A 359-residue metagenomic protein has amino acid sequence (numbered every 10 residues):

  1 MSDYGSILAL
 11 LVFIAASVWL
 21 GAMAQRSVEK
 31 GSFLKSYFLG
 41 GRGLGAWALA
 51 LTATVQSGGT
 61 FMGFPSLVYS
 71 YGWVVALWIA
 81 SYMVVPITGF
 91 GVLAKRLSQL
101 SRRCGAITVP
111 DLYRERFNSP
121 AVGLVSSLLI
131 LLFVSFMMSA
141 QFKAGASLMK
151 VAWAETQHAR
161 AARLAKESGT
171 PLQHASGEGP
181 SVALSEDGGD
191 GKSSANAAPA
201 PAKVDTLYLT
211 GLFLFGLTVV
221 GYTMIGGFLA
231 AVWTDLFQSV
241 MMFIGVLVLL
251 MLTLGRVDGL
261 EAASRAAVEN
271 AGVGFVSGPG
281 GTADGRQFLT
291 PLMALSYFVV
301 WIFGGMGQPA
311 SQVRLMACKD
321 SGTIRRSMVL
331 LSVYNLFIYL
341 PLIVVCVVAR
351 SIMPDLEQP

Functional and structural regions predicted by a protein language model:
M1-M62, T223-G226, G245: Membrane-interface "cap" regions at the ends of multi-pass membrane proteins
S2, L39-L44, A48, G63-A80 (+3 more regions): Loop-to-helix junctions at membrane interfaces in multi-pass transport proteins
S2-Q25, L67-I107, M293-V300: Extracellular loop-to-transmembrane helix junctions
I14-S17, Y82-P86, I130-L131, G216-V220 (+3 more regions): Residue-level recognition of pore/gate-forming positions within transmembrane alpha-helices of multi-pass
S36-T54, L100-S135, K319-G322, R326-Y334: Transmembrane-helix boundary/entry motifs in multi-pass membrane transporters
L44-T52, T88-F90, S119-F133, L212-F215 (+2 more regions): Select transmembrane alpha-helical segments in multipass membrane proteins
L67-W73, L93-Q99, S147, G216-Q238 (+1 more regions): Membrane-water interface regions at transmembrane-helix termini and the short interhelical loops of multi-pass membrane
L100-G169, L184, S194-F228: A conserved hydrophobic secondary-structure block that centers on an alpha-helix together with its immediately flanking
